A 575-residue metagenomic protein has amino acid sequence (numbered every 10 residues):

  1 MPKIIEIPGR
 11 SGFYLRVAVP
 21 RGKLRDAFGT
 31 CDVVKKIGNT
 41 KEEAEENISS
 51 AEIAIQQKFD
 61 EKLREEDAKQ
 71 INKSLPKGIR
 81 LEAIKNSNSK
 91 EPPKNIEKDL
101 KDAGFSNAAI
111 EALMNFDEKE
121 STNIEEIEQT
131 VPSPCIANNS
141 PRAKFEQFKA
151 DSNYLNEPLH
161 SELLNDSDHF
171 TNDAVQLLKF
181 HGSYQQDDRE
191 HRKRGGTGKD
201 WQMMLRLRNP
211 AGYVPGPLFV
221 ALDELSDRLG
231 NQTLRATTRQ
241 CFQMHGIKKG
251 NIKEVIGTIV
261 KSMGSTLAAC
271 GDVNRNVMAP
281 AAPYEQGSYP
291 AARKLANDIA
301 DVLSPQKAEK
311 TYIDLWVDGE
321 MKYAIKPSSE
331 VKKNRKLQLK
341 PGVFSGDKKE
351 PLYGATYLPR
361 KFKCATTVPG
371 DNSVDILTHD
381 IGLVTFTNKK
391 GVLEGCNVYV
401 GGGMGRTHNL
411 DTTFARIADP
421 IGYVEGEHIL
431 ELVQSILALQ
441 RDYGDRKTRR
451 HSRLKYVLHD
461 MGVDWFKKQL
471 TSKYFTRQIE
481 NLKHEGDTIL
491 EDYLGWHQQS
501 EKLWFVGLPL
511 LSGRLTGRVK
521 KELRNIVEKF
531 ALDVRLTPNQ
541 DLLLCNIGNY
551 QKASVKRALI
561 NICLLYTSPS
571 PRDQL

Functional and structural regions predicted by a protein language model:
G38-N123, I127: N-terminal helical hairpins
P132-M203, Y213-P215: N-terminal basic/disordered segments at the start of proteins
H191-G212, H497-G513: Short glycine-/aliphatic-rich beta-strand segments at the starts of folded cytosolic domains
Y213-R228, G513-K529, V555-K556: Short amphipathic alpha-helix segments
F242-D301: Hydrophobic or amphipathic alpha-helical targeting/insertion segments
Y353, L358-K455: Mobile "lid/hinge" segments at catalytic clefts and subdomain interfaces of large enzymes
R441-H497, Q551, V555: Terminal amphipathic helices with adjacent charged low-complexity linkers/tails
Y566-L575: Single conserved hydrophobic/aromatic residue that forms the stacking wall/gate of nucleotide- or nucleobase-binding
